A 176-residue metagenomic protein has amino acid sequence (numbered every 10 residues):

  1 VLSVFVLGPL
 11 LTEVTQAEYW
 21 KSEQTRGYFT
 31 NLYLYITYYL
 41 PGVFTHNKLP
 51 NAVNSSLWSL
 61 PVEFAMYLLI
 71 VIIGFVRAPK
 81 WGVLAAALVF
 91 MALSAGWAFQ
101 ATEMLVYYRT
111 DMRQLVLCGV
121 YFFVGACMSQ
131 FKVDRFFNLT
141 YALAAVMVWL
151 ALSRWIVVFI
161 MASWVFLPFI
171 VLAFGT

Functional and structural regions predicted by a protein language model:
L2-V62, L167-V171: Membrane-interface helix-loop-helix regions
V6-T15, R77-A78, Q100-A101, K132-V133: Short helix-capping/hinge motifs at transmembrane helix termini and TM-loop junctions
L49-V53, A101-M112, V133-D134, A151-I160: Membrane-interface helix caps and helix-loop-helix hairpins in membrane proteins
S56-V62, T110-F123, I160-M161: Membrane-interface micro-motifs in multi-pass membrane enzymes
F64-A92, S129-Y141: Solvent-exposed interhelical
L69, I73, V120-K132, L167-G175: Transmembrane alpha-helical segments
V89-A101, A144-I156: Aromatic-anchored segments of alpha-helical transmembrane domains
F122, M147-T176: Alpha-helical transmembrane segments of multi-pass integral membrane proteins
